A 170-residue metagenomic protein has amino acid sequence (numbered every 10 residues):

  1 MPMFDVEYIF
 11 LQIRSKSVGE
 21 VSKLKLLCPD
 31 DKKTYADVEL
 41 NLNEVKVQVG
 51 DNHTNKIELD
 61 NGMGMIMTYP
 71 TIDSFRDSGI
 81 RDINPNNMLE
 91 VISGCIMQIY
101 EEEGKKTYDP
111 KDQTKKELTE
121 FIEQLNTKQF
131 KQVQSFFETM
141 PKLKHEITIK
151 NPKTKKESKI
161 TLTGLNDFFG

Functional and structural regions predicted by a protein language model:
M1-G170: Long C-terminal interaction/binding lobes of large macromolecular proteins
